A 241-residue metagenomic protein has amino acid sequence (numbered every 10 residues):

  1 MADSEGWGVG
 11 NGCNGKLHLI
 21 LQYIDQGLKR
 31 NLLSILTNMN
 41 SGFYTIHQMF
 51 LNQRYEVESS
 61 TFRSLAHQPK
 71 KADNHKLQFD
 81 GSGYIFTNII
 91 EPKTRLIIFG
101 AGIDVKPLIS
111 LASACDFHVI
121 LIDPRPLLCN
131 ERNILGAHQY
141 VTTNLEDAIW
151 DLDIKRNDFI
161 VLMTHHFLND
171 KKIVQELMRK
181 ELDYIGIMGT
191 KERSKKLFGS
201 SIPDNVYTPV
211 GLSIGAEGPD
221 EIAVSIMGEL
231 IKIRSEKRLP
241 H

Functional and structural regions predicted by a protein language model:
M1-P124, L128-H138, K155-F159, E229-H241: Segments forming oxygen-rich coordination pockets for charged ligands
L108-L111, K172-L177: A short acidic, amphipathic alpha-helical/loop segment
I120-I122, F159, T164-F167, V174-G199: ADP-ribose/adenylate-binding Rossmann-like module
P124-L127, N144-A148, H166, M188-R193 (+1 more regions): Short, acidic/turn-prone active-site loops that include or flank metal/cofactor- and phosphate-binding residues
E131-N133, D151-D153, K172-V174, L197-F198: Short, well-ordered secondary-structure micro-motifs
H138-N144: Conserved SAM-binding strand-loop segment of SAM-dependent methyltransferases
E146-R156: Short amphipathic alpha-helix with an adjacent loop that forms part of the alpha/beta core around
I187-H241: Adenosine-phosphate binding glycine-rich loop
